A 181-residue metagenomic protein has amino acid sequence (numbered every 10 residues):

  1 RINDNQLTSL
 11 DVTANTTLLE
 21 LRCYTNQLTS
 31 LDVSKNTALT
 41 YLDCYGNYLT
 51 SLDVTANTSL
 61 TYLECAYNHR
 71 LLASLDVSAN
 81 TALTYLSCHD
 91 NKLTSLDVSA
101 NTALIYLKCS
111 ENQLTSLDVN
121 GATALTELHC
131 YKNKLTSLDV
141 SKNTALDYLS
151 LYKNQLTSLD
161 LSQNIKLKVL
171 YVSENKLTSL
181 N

Functional and structural regions predicted by a protein language model:
R1-I2, L19-C23, T40-C44, T61-C65 (+5 more regions): Conserved hydrophobic beta-strand positions in leucine-rich repeat
R1-V12, E20, K176-N181: Low-complexity/repetitive intrinsically disordered segments
N5, N26, N47, N68-R70 (+5 more regions): Consensus "Asn ladder" position of solenoid repeat domains
L10, L31, L52, L72-L75 (+5 more regions): Canonical leucine-rich repeat
N15-L18, N36-T40, N57-T61, N68-H69 (+5 more regions): Leucine-rich repeat
I165, L170, T178-N181: Leucine-rich solenoid repeat scaffolds
